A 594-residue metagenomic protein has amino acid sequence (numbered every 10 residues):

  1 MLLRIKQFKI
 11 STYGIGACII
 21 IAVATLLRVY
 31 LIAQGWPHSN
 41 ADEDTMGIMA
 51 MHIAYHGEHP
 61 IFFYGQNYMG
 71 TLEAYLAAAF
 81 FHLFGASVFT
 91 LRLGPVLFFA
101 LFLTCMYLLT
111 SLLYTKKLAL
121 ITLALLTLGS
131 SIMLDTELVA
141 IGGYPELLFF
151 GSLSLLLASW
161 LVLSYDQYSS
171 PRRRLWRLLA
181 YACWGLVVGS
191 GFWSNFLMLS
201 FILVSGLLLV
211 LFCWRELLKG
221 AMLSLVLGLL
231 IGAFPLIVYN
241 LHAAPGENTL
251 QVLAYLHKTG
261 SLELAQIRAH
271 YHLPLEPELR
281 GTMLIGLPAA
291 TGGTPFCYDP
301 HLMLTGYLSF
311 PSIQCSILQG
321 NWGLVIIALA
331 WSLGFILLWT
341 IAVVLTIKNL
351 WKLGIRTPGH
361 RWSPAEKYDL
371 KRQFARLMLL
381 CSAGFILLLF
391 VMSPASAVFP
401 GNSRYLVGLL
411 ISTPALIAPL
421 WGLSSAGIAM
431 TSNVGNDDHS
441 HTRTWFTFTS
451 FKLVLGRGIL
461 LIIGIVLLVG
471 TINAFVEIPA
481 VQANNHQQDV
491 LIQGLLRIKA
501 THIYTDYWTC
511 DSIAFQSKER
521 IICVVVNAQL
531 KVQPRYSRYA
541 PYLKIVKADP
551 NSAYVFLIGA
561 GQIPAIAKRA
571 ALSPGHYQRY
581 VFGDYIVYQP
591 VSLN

Functional and structural regions predicted by a protein language model:
L2-I5, S200-L230, I237, N248-V252 (+1 more regions): Perimembrane helix-loop-helix junctions
L2-R4, L209-V210, P295-D369: Hydrophobic, aromatic-rich transmembrane alpha-helices and their immediate juxtamembrane boundary segments
A17-I20, M106-S131, F149, S169-R173: Transmembrane-helix signature of polytopic, membrane-embedded enzymes that assemble or transfer cell-envelope glycans
A22-T25, L93-Y114, L153-L157, T340-V344: Transmembrane-helix motifs of polytopic, lipid-linked glycan transferases
L31-A33, V88-R92, F99-F102, A124-L148 (+2 more regions): Aromatic- and kink-enriched transmembrane "portal" helix at the membrane-lumen/periplasm boundary that abuts
L31-A41, A54-F89: Membrane-proximal lumenal/periplasmic loop motifs of glycosylation machinery
S154-C183, G191: Membrane-interface transmembrane helices that cradle and orient dolichyl/undecaprenyl
G323-W339, W362-S432: Hydrophobic/aromatic-rich transmembrane helices and adjacent perimembrane loops
